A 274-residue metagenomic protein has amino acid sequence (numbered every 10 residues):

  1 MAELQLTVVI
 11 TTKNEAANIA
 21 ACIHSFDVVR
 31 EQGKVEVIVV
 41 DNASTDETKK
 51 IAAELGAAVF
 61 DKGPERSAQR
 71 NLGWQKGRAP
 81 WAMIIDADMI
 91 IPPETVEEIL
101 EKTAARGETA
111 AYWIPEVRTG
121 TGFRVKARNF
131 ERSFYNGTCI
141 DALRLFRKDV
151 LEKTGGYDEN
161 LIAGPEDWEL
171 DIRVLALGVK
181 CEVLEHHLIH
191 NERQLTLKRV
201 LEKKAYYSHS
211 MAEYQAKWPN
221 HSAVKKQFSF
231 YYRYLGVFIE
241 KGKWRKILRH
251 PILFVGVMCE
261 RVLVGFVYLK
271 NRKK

Functional and structural regions predicted by a protein language model:
N14-V29: Short, well-formed alpha-helical segments that are part of the catalytic scaffolds of diverse glycosyltransferases
S25, D41-K49, M89-I90: A conserved acidic beta->alpha catalytic loop
D61-G77: Glycine-rich, basic loop-to-helix element that forms the pyrophosphate-binding segment of sugar-nucleotide handling
A82: Short aromatic/hydrophobic "clamp" motif used to bind/position activated sugar donors
I90-F123: Conserved donor NDP-sugar-binding/catalytic core segment of glycosyltransferases
V117-R118, N129-F146, I162-A163, L188: A recurrent flexible, glycine/aromatic-enriched loop bordering the glycosyltransferase active site that acts as
G156, A163-I172, H187: Acidic donor-binding loop at a coil-to-helix junction in glycosyltransferase catalytic cores that engages
K198, K203-S210, A216-K274: Non-catalytic, C-terminal membrane-associated alpha-helical segments of glycosyltransferases
